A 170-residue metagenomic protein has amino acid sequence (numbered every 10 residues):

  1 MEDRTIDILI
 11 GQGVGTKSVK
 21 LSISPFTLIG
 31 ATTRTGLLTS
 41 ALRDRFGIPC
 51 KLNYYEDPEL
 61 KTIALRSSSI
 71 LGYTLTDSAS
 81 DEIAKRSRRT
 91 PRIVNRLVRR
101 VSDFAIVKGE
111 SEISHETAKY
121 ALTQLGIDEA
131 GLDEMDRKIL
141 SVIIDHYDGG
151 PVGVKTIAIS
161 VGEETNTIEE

Functional and structural regions predicted by a protein language model:
M1, I8, I29, F46 (+3 more regions): Conserved RecA-like P-loop NTPase ATPase core
M1-L9, T35-R45, V154: Conserved AAA+/SF3 P-loop NTPase catalytic/coupling segment centered on the Walker-B
M1-T27: Conserved catalytic/switch belt of AAA+ P-loop NTPases
S18-L21, R86, E110, E129-L132 (+2 more regions): Replace "in large, NTP-powered and nucleic-acid-processing enzymes" with "in large, NTP-powered factors and other
S24, L37-K85, N95-R100: Conserved AAA+ ATPase core "coupling" helix
S80, V98, D103-G126, D136: Conserved C-terminal helix/linker of AAA+ ATPases
A118, L122-P151: Winged-helix-like regulatory helical subdomains adjacent to P-loop NTPase cores
I143-E170: Terminal-proximal interaction/regulatory segments of ATP-powered molecular machines
